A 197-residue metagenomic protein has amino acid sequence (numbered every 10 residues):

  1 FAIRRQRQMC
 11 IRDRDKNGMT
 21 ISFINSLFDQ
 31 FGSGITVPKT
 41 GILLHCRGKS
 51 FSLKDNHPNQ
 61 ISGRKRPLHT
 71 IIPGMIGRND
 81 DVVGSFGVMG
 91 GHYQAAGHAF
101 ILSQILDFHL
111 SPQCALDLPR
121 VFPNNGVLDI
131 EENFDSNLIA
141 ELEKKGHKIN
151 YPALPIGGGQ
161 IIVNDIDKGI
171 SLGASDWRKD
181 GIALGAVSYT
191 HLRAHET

Functional and structural regions predicted by a protein language model:
F1-R7, I11, H191-E196: Single conserved hydrophobic/aromatic residue that forms the stacking wall/gate of nucleotide- or nucleobase-binding
I3, R14, N164-D165: Hydrophobic alpha-helical segments, especially N-terminal targeting/anchoring helices
Q6-Q8, R12-A153: Proteins synthesized as precursors that undergo proteolytic processing into mature forms
S136-Y189, R193: In a subset of proteins, long, contiguous C-terminal domains/tails are tracked
